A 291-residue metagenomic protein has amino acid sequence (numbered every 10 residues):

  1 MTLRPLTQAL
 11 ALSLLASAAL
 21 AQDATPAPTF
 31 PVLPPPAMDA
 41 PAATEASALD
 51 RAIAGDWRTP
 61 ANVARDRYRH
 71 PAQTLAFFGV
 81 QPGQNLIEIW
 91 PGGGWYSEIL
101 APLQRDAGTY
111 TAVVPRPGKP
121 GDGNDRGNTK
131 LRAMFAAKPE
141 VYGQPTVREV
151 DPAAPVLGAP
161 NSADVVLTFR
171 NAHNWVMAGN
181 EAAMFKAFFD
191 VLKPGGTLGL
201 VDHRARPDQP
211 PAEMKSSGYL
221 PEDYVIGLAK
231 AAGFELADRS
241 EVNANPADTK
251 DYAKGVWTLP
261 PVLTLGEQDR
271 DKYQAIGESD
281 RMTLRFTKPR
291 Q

Functional and structural regions predicted by a protein language model:
A48-Q81, I99: Class I SAM-dependent methyltransferase Rossmann-like catalytic core, especially the SAM/SAH-binding loop
Q81-G92: Conserved class I S-adenosyl-L-methionine
A101-P102, E181-P194: A short glycine-rich, Lys/Arg-flanked "PGG" loop and its adjoining helix->strand segment in the class I
T111, G195-H203: Conserved beta-strand signature within the Rossmann-like core of class I S-adenosyl-L-methionine
N124-P155: S-adenosyl-L-methionine
D151-P152, N174-A187: A short, conserved alpha-helix within the catalytic core of class I
P155-V166: A short acidic, Gly/Pro-enriched loop at the edge of an enzyme's catalytic core that lines a small-molecule cofactor
D271-Q291: C-terminal lobe and adjacent flexible extensions of AdoMet/dcAdoMet transferase-like proteins
